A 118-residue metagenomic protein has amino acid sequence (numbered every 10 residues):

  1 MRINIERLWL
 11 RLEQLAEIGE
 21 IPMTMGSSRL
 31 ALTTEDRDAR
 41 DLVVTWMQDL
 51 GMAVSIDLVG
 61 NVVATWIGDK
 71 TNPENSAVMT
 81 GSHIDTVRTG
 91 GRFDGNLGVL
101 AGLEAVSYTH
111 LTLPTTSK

Functional and structural regions predicted by a protein language model:
I3-G90: Acidic/His- and Gly-rich active-site-bordering loop/insert found across diverse amide/peptide-bond hydrolases
V54, E104-S107: Short secondary-structure transition/capping segments
G91-G95: Gly/Ser-rich catalytic serine loop of serine hydrolases
N96-E104: Short amphipathic alpha-helical face segments that pack within enzyme cores and frequently flank/anchor catalytic
T109-T115: Conserved small/polar residues in nucleotide/adenosyl-binding loops
